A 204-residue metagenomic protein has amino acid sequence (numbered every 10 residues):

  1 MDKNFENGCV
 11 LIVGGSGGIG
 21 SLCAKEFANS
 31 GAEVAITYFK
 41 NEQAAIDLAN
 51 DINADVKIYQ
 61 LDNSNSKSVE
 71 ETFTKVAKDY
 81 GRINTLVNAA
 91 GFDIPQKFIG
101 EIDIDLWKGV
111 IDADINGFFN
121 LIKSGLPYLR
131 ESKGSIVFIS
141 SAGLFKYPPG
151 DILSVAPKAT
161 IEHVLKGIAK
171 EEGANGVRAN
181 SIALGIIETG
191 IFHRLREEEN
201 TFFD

Functional and structural regions predicted by a protein language model:
G8, G81-I83, Y128-A142, A174-V177: Active-site loop of short-chain dehydrogenase/reductase
S16-G17: Conserved glycine-rich cofactor-binding loop
S30-I46: Conserved glycine-rich Rossmann-like NAD(P)H-binding loop of the short-chain dehydrogenase/reductase
E42, Q60-T72, I104: The beta1-alpha1 cofactor-binding region of Rossmann-like NAD(H)/NADP(H)-dependent oxidoreductases
G91-D93, S135-A174, I186-I187: Catalytic loop of short-chain dehydrogenase/reductase
K97-I99, D103-I111, F192, F202-F203: Substrate-binding pocket helix/loop in short-chain dehydrogenase/reductase
A174, I186-D204: A glycine/serine/threonine-rich, flexible loop-to-helix segment that serves as the NAD(P) cofactor-binding "lid"
